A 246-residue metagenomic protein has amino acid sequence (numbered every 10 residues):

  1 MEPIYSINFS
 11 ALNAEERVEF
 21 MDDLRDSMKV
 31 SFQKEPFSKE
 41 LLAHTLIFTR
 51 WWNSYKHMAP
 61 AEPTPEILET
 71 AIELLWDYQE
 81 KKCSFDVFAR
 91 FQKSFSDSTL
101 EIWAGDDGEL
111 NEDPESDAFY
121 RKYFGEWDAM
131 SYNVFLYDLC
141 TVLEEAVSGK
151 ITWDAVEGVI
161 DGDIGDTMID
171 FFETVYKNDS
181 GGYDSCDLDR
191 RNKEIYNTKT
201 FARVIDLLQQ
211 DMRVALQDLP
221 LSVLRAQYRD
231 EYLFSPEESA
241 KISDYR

Functional and structural regions predicted by a protein language model:
P3-Y5, S10, A14-D22, D26 (+1 more regions): Structured binding/interaction patches within domain cores
D163-R246: C-terminal auxiliary extensions adjacent to catalytic cores
